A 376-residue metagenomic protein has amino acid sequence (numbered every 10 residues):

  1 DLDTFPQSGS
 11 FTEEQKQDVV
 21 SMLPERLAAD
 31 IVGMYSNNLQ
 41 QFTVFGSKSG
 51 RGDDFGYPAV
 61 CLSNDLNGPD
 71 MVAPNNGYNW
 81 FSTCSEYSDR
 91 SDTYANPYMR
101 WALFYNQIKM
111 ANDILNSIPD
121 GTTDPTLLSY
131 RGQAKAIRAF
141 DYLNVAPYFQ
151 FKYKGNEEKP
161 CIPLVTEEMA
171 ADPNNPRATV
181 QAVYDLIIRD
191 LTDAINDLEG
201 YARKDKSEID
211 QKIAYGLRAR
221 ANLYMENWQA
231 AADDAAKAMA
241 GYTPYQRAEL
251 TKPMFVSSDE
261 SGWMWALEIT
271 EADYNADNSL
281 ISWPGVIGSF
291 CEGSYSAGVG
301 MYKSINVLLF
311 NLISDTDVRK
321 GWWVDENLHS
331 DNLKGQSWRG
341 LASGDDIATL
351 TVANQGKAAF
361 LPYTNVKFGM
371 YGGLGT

Functional and structural regions predicted by a protein language model:
D1-V60, G300, L309-D315, W322-H329: Membrane-proximal, proline-rich intrinsically disordered regions
A73-F149, A178, N196-G200, Y371-T376: Conserved, well-structured interaction surfaces
I118, L191, L198, G241-T243: Alpha-helical junction/boundary sensor with strong preference for TPR arrays
A146-Y153, A202-R203, Y224-E226: Short coil/turn linking the two alpha-helices of tandem helical-hairpin repeats
A232-G375: Hydrophobic-face positions in mid-chain alpha helices that act as interaction patches
